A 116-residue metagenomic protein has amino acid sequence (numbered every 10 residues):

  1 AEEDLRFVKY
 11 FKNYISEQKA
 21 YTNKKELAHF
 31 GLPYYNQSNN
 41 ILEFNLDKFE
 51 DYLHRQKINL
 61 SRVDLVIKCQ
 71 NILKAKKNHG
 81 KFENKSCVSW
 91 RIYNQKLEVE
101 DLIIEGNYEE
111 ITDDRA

Functional and structural regions predicted by a protein language model:
A1-A116: DNA transaction DNA-binding modules
